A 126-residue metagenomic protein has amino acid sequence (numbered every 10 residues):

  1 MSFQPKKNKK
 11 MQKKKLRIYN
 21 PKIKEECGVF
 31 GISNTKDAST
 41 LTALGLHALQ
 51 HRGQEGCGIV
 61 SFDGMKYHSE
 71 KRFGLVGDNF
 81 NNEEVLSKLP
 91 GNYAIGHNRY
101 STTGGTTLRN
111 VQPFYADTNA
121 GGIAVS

Functional and structural regions predicted by a protein language model:
S2-S126: N-terminal glutamine amidotransferase
